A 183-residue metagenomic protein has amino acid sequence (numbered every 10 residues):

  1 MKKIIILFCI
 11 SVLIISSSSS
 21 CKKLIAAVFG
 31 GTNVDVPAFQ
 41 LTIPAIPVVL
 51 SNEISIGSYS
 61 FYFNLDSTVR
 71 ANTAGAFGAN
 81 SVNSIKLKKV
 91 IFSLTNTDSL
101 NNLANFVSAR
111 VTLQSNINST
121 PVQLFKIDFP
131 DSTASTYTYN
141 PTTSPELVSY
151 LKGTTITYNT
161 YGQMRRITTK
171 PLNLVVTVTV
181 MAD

Functional and structural regions predicted by a protein language model:
M1-K22: Sec-dependent bacterial lipoprotein signal peptides
S16-Q40: Bacterial Sec-dependent N-terminal signal peptides
Q40-S81, F129: Post-signal-peptide N-terminal segment of Sec-exported extracytoplasmic proteins
S84-S99, L174: A short beta-strand element within beta-rich, extracytoplasmic domains of secreted/secretory-pathway proteins
L100-N118: Short, surface-exposed beta-strand/strand-loop-strand elements in extracellular ectodomains
I117-I127: Surface-exposed loop/edge segments in extracytoplasmic proteins
S132-T179: Cysteine-clustered segments with highest specificity for TGF-beta superfamily mature ligands
